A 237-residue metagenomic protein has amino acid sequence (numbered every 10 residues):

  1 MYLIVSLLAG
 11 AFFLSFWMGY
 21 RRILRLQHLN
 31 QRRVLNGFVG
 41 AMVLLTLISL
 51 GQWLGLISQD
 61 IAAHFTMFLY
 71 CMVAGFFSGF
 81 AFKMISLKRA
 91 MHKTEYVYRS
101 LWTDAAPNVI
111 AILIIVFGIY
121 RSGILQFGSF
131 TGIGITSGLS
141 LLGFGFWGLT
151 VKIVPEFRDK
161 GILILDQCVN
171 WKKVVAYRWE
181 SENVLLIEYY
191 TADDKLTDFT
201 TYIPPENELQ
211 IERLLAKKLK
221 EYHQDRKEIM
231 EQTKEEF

Functional and structural regions predicted by a protein language model:
M1-K152, R226-F237: Eukaryotic intrinsically disordered, low-complexity regulatory linkers and tails enriched in Ser/Thr/Pro
G138-L139, G148-C168: Membrane-bilayer interface helices and TM-boundary transition segments
L141, I153-V154, Y190, D194: Generic signal for short, ordered secondary-structure residues within or immediately flanking folded domains
R158, E180, T191: Acidic surface patches and DE-rich sequence motifs
I162-I164, C168-V184: Phosphoinositide-dependent membrane-docking surfaces
N183-E206: Short, surface-exposed polybasic-and-hydrophobic patches located at secondary-structure transitions
T200-F237: A membrane-cytosol interface segment of integral membrane proteins
